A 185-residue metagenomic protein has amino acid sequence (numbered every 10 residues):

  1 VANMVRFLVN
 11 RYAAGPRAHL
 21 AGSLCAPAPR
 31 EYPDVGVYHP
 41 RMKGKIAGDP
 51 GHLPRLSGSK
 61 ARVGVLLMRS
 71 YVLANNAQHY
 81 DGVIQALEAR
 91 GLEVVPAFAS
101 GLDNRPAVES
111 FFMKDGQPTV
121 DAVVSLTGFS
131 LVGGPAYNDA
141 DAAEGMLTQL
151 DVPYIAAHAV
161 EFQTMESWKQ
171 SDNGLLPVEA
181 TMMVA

Functional and structural regions predicted by a protein language model:
V1-A185: An N-terminal assembly and electron-transfer interface module characteristic of large anaerobic redox and radical
